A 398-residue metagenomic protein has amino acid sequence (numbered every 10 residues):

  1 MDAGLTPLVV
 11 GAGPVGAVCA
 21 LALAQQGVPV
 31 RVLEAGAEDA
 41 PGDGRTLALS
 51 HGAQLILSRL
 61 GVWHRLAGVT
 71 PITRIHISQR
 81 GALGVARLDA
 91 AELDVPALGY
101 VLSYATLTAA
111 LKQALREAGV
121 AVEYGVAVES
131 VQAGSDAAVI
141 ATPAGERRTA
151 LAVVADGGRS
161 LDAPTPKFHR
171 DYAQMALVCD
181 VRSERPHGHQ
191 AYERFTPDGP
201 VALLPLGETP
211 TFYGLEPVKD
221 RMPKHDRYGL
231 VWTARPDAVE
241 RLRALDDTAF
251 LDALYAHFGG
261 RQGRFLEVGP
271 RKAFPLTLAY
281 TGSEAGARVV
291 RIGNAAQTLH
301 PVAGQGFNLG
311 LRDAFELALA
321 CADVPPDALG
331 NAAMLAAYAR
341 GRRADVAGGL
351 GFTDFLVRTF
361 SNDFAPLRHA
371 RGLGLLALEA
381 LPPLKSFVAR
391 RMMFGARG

Functional and structural regions predicted by a protein language model:
D2-G4, V69-P164, R170-A176: Conserved N-terminal helical subregion
D2-V15: Beta1/beta-strand and adjacent pyrophosphate-binding region of the FAD-binding site in flavoprotein oxidoreductases
A24-R45: Glycine-rich FAD pyrophosphate-binding loop
G44-R80: N-terminal FAD cofactor-binding segment of flavoenzymes
G158-V201, T209-F212, P217, P236: Central beta-strand plus flanking loop segment that forms part of the substrate or channel wall within the catalytic
P197-F274: Conserved FAD/dinucleotide-binding core of flavoprotein oxidoreductases
F274-R291, A347-G348, T359: FAD-binding beta-loop-beta segment adjacent to the flavin cofactor pocket
L319-G398: C-terminal helical "tail/cap" subdomain of flavin- and related membrane-associated enzymes
